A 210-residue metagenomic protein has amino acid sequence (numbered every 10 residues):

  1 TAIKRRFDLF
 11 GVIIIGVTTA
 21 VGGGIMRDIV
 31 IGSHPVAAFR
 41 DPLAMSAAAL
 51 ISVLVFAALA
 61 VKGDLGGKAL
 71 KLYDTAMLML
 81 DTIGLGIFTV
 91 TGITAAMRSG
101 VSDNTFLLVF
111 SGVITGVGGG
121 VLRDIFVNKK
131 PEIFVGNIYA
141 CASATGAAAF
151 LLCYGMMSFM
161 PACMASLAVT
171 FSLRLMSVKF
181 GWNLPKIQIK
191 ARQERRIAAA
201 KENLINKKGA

Functional and structural regions predicted by a protein language model:
T1-F106, E132, G136-A210: Alpha-helical transmembrane segments and their membrane-interface boundaries that form or gate the permeation pathway
I51, V109-I114: Hydrophobic alpha-helical segments of small multi-pass membrane proteins
T82-I83, G112-V113, V117: Residue-level hotspots within the lipid-embedded alpha helices of multi-pass solute transporters
V117-K129: Membrane-helix boundary/interface segments in integral membrane proteins
